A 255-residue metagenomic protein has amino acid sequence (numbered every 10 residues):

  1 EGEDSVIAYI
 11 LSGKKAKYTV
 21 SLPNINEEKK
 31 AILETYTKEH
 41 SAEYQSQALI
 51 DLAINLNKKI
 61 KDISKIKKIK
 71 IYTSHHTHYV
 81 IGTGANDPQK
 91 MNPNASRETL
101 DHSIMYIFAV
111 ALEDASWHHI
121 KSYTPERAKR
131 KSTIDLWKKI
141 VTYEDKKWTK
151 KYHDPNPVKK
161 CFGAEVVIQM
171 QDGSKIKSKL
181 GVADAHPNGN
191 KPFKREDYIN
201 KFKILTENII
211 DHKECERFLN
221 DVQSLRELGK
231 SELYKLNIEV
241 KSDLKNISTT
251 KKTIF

Functional and structural regions predicted by a protein language model:
E1-F255: Terminal-appendage/accessory-domain detector
